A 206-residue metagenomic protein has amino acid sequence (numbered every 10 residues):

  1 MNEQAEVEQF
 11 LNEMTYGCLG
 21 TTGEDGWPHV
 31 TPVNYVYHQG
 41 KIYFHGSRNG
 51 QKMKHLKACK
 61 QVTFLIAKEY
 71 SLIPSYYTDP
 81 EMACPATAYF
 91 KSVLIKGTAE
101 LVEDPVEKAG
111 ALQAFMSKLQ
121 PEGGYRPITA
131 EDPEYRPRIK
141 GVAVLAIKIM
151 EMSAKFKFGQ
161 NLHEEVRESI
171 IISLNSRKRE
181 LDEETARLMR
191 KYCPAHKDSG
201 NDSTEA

Functional and structural regions predicted by a protein language model:
M1-Y43, S47: An N-terminal domain-cap segment
Q9, K52-L56, Y135-V142: A general structural signal for short secondary-structure junctions and capping/turn motifs
T15, T31, H38-G40, A58-V62 (+2 more regions): A generic structural signal for short beta-strands and their flanking turns/coil linkers
T21-D25, K52-M53, E81-C84, P133-E134: Catalytic micro-motifs at enzyme active sites that drive phosphoryl/nucleotidyl and oxygen chemistry
Y35, G97-A99, I147-I149: A structural signal for short, well-ordered beta-strand segments
I42-H45, F64-I66, I95, L145-A146 (+1 more regions): Short hydrophobic-aromatic micro-motifs
N49-A111: Short, structured beta-strand-loop surface elements
E103-A206: C-terminal edge-of-domain segments
